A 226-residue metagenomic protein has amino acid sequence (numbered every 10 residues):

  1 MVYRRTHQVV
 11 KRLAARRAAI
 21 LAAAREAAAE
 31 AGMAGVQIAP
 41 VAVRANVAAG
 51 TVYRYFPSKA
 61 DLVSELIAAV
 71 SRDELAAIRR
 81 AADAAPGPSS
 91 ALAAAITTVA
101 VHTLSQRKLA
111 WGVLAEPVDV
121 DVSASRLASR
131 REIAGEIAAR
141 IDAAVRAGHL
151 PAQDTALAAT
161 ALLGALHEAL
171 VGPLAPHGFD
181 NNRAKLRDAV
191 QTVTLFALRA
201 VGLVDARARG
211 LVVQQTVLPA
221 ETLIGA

Functional and structural regions predicted by a protein language model:
M1-R4, G135, A139-R146, V171 (+2 more regions): C-terminal peripheral helix-coil segments that are non-catalytic and often amphipathic
V10, R17-A18, I38, A60 (+7 more regions): Short, structured helix-loop boundary elements
L13-R25, V41, L66-V70, E74 (+2 more regions): Generic hydrophobic, amphipathic alpha-helix propensity
A19, A27-D61, E65: Helix-turn-helix
E30-A34, Q106, A147: Short coil/turn segments at alpha/beta junctions that flank glycine-rich nucleotide-binding fingerprints
E65, A76-K108, A159-L162, R187-V190 (+1 more regions): Hydrophobic alpha-helical connector segments
A69-L75, D121-A147, A156-G172, D188 (+1 more regions): Amphipathic alpha-helical packing segments from all-alpha helical-bundle domains
G112-V120, V213-Q214: Short linear capping/connector segments at secondary-structure termini
